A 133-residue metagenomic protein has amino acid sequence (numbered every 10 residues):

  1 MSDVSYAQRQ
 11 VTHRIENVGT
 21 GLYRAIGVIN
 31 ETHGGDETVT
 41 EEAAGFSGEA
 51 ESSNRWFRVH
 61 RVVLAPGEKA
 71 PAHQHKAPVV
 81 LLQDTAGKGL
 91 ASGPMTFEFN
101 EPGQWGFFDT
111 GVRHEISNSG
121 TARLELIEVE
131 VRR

Functional and structural regions predicted by a protein language model:
M1, H75-M95: Glycine- and acidic-residue-biased ligand/ion/polar-headgroup-sensing regions
M1-R9, S92-G111: Short acidic-glycine-tyrosine-enriched beta hairpin
Q8-H33, D109-R133: Ligand-binding loop in jelly-roll beta-barrel domains
E16-N17, K69-H75, E98, S117-N118: Short histidine-centered beta-strand/loop micro-motifs that create catalytic or ligand/metal-coordination sites
A25-G27, V59-R61, G89-S92, L126-E128: Short hydrophobic/aromatic-rich beta-strand segments that constitute the beta-sheet cores of beta-sandwich/beta-barrel
H33-A44: Intrinsically disordered, low-complexity Ser/Thr-rich linker and spacer segments in cell-wall-related proteins
A43-P78, E128-V129: A short glycine-rich, His/Asp/Glu-containing loop-to-beta-strand
H60, L81-L82, G106: Structural recognition of the beta-strand scaffold that forms the well-ordered cores of secreted hydrolase catalytic
